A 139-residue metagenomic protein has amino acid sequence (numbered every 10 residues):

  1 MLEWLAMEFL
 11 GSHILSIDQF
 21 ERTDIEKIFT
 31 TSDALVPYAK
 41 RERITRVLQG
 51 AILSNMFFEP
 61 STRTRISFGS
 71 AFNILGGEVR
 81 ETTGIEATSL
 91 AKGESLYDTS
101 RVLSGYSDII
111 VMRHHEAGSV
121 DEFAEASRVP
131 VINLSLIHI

Functional and structural regions predicted by a protein language model:
L2-I66: Positively charged, low-complexity intrinsically disordered leader regions
I52, F57-D98, V102-G105: Active-site cofactor/substrate anionic-group-binding motifs, chiefly glycine- and Lys/Arg-rich phosphate-binding loops
Y106-E116: A glycine-rich helix N-cap at a beta->alpha junction
A117-F123: Active-site-adjacent beta->alpha loops and helix N-cap segments on the catalytic face of soluble alpha/beta enzymes
A126-R128: Alpha-helix-loop-beta-strand connector modules within alpha/beta enzyme cores
I132-N133: Glycine/small-residue-rich loop that forms an oxyanion/phosphate-binding "nest" at active or ligand-binding sites
I137-I139: Conserved small/polar residues in nucleotide/adenosyl-binding loops
